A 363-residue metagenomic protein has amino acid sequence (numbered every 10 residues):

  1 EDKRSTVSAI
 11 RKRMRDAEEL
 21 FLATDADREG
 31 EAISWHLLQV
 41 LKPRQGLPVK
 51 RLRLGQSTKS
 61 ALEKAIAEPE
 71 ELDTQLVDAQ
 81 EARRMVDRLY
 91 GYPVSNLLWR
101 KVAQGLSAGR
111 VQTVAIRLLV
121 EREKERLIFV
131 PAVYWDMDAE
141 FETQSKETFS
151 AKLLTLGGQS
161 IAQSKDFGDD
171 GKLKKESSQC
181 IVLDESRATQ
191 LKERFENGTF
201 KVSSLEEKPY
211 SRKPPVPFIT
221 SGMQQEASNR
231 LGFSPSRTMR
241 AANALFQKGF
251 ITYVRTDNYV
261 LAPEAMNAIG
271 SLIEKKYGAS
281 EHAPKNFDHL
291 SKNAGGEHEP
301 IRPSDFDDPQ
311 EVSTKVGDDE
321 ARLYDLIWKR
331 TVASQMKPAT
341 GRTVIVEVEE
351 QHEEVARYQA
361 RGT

Functional and structural regions predicted by a protein language model:
E1-T363: Toprim catalytic domain recognition across nucleic-acid enzymes
